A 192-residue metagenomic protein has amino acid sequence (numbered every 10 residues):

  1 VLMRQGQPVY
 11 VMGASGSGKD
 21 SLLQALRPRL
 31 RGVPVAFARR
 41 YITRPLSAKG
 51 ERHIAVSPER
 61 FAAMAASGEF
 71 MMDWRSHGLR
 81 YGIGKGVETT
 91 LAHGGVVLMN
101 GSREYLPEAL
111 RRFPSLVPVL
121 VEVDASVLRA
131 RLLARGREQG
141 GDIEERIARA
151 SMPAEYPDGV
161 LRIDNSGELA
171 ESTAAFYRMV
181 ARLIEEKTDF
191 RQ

Functional and structural regions predicted by a protein language model:
V11: Hydrophobic anchor at the beta1->P-loop junction of P-loop NTPases
A14: P-loop (Walker A) phosphate-binding loop of NTP-binding proteins
S17: ATP-binding Walker
D20: Walker A/P-loop
R40-V97, G101-R103: ATP-dependent small-molecule kinase phosphotransfer cores that center on conserved nucleotide phosphate-binding segments
V97-S102, R111-R135, A150, I163: Conserved phosphate-donor/acceptor-positioning beta-strand/loop module used by diverse small-molecule
A134-R191: Small-molecule kinase domains that catalyze NTP-dependent phosphoryl transfer to phosphate-bearing small molecules
